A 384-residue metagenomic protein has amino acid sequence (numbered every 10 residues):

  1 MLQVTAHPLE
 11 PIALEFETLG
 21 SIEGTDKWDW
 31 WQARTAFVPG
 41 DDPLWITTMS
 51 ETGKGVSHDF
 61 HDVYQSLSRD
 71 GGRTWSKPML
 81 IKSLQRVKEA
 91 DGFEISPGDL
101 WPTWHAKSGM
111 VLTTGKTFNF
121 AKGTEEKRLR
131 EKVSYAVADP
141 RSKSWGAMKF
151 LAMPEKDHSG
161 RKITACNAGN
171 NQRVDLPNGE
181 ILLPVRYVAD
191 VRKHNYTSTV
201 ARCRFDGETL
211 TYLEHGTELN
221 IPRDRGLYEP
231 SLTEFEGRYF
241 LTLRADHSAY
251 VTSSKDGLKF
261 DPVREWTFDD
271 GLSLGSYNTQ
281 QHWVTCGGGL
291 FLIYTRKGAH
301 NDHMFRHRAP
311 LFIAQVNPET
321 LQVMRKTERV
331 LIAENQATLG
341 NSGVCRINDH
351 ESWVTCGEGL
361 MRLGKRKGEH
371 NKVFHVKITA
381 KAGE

Functional and structural regions predicted by a protein language model:
L2-D29, F37-I95, W104-C166, V174-E229 (+4 more regions): Beta-rich carbohydrate-recognition and catalytic domains
Q32-R34, D99-W101, N170-Q172, E229-S231 (+2 more regions): Conserved beta-strand position repeated once per blade in WD40 beta-propeller domains
W283-C286, L290: Active-site-adjacent segment of 2-oxoglutarate/Fe(II) JmjC oxygenases
T338: Conserved glycosyltransferase catalytic-site signature
